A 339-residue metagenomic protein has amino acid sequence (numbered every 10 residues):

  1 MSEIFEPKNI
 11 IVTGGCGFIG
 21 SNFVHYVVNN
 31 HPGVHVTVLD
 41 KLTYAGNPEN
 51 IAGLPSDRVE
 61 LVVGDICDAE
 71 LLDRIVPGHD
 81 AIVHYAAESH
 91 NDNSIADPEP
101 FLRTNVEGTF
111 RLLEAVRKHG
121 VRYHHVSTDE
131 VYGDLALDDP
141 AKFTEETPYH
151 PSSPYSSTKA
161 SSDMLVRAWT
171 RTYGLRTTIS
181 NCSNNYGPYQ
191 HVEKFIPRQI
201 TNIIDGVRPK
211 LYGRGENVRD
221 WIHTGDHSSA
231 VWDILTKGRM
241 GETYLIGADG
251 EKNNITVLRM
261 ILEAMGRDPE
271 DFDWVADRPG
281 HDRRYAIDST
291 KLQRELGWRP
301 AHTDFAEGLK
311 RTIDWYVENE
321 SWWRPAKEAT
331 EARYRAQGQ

Functional and structural regions predicted by a protein language model:
M1-N185, W315-N319, P325, A329-Q339: N-terminal Rossmann-like NAD(P)+-binding domain of SDR-like oxidoreductases, especially those catalyzing
I10-I11, F23, G64, A81 (+1 more regions): C-terminal substrate-binding subdomain of Rossmann-fold SDR/epimerase-dehydratase oxidoreductases
P48-I51, L135-D139, Q190-E193, T224 (+2 more regions): Short aromatic-enriched loop/helix-cap "lid" or pocket-rim segments at secondary-structure transitions that line
E70-D73, D92, E99, F110 (+7 more regions): Residues in well-ordered alpha-helical elements
L112, V166, Q199, L292-Q293: Structural element of the ATP-grasp superfamily
P140, P151-T158, P188, V192-I196 (+1 more regions): The catalytic Tyr-centered alpha-helix of NAD(P)H-dependent dehydrogenases
S161, L165, W169, Q199 (+2 more regions): Hydrophobic alpha-helix immediately C-terminal to the catalytic Tyr-X-X-X-Lys motif of short-chain
